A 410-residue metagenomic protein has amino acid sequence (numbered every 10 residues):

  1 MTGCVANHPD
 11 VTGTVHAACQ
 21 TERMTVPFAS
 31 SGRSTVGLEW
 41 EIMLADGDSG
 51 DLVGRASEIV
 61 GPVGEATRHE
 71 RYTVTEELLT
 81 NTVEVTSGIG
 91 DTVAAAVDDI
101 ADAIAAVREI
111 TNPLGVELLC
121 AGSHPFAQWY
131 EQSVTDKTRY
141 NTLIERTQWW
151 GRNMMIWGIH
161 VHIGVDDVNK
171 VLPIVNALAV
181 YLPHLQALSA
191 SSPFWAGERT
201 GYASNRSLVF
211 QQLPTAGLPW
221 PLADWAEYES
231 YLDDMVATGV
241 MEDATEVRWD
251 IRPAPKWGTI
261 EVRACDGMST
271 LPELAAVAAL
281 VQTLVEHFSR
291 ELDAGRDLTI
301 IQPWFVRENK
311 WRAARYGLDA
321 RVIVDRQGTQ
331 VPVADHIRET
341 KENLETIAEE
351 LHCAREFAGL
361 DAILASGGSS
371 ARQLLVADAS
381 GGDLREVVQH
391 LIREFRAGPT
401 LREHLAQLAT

Functional and structural regions predicted by a protein language model:
M1-R23: N-terminal amphipathic/basic-hydrophobic helices that include classical n-h-c signal peptides and signal-anchor
N7-H8, N81, N112, N141 (+6 more regions): Detector for Asparagine
C19-L114, L143, F210-T410: C-terminal accessory/tail domains of diverse enzymes
R33, A121, P125, T138-I159 (+2 more regions): Metal-dependent DNA replication initiation modules
G61, I104, F126, Y130 (+12 more regions): A sequence-level detector of short, solvent-exposed, charge-rich linear segments
G90-I156: Well-ordered mid-protein domain cores that form the structural environment of catalytic cofactors
